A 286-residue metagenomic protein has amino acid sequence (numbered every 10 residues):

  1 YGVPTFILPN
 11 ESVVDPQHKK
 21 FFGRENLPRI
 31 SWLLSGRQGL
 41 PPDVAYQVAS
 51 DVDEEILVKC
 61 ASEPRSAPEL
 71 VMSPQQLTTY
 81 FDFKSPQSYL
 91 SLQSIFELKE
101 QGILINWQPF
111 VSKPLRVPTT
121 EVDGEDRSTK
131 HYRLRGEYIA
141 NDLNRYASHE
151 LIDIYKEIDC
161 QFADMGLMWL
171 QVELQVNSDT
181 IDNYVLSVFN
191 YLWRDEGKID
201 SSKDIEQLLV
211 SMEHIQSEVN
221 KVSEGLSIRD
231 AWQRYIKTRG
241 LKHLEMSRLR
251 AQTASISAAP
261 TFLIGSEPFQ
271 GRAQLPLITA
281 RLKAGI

Functional and structural regions predicted by a protein language model:
Y1-T79, S88-I103, S178-D179, N183 (+1 more regions): C-terminal cap of thioredoxin/glutaredoxin-like
L90-E196: Structural alpha/beta surface segment adjacent to cysteine/selenocysteine redox centers across thiol/disulfide enzymes
